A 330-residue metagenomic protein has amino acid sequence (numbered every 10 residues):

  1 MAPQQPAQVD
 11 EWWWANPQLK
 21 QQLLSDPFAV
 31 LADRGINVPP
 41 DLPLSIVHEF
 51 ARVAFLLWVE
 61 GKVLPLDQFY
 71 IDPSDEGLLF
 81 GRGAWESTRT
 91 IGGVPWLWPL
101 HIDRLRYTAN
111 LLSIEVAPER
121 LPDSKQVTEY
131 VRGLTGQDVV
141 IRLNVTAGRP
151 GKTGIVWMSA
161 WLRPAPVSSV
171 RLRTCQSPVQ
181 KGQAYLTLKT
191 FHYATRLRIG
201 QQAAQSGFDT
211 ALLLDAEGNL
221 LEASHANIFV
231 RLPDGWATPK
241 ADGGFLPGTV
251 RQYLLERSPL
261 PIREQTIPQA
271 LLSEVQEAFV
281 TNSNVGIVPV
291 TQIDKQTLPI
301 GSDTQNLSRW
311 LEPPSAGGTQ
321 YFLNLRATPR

Functional and structural regions predicted by a protein language model:
M1-L56: Terminal, compositionally biased segments used for targeting/anchoring and flexible tails
L31, H48, S124-T135: Amphipathic alpha-helical segments that form the core helices of the histone-fold
V47-E49, N144-G148: Short loop/turn motifs enriched for small/polar and acidic residues
A51-V53, V139, G154: Residues at beta-strand starts and edge strands
F55-P122, Q126-E129, T146, P150-R330: Helix-start/capping segments and mature chain N-termini
G136-V145: Ordered, amphipathic secondary-structure segments that act as subunit-interaction surfaces in large macromolecular
